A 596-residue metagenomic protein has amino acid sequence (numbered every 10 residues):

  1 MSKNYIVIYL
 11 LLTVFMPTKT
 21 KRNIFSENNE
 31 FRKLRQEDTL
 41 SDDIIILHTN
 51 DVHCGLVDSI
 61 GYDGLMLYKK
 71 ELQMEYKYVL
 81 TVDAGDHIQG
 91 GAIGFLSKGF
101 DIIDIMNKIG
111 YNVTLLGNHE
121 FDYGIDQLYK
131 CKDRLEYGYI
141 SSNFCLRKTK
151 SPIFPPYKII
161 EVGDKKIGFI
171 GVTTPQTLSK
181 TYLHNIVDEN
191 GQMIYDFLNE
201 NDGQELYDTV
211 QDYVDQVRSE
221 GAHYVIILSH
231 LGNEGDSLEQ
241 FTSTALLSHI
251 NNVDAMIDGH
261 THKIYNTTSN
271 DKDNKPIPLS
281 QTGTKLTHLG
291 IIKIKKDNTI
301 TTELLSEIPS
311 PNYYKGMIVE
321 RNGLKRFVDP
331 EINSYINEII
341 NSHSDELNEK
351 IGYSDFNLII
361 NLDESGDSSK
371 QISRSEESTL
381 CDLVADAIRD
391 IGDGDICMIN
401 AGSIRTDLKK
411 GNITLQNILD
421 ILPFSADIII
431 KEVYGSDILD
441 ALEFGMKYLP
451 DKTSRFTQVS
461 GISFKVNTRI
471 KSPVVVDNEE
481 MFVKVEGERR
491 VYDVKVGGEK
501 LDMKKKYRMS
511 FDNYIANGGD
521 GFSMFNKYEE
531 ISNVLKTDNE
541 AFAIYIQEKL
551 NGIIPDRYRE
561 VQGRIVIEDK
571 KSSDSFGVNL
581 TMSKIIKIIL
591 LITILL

Functional and structural regions predicted by a protein language model:
M1-N4, L596: Positively charged n-region of N-terminal signal peptides that target proteins for export
S2, S26, S572-S575: Serine residues within intrinsically disordered or low-complexity segments
V7-Y9: Cleavable N-terminal targeting peptides that direct proteins into the secretory/outer-membrane pathway or into
L11-E37, T593-L596: N-terminal signal peptide
N28-N312, S375, T379-A387, C397 (+3 more regions): Acidic, metal/ion-coordinating pockets
D38-D58, Y62, M66-Y68, M74 (+5 more regions): Catalytic centers of hydrolytic enzymes
D569-I585: C-terminal GPI-anchoring signal of eukaryotic secretory precursors
K584-L596: A cross-kingdom C-terminal cell-surface attachment/processing module
